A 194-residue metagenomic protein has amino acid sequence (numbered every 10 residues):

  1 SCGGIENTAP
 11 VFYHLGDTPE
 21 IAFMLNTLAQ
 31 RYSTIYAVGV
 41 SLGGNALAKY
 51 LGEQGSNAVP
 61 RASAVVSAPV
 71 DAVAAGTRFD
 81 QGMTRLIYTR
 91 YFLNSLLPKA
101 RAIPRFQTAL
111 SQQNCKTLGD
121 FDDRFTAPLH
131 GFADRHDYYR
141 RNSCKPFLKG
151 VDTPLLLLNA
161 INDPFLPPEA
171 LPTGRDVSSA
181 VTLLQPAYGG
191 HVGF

Functional and structural regions predicted by a protein language model:
C2-Y36: Catalytic nucleophile-loop/oxyanion-hole region of alpha/beta-hydrolase and closely related hydrolase-like folds
R31, Y36-H130: Alpha/beta-hydrolase-fold enzymes
V38, V66, L158-A160, P186: Generic beta-strand/beta-sheet core signal
N57-A58, L148-D152, G174-S178: Short, conserved loop/helix-junction motifs that constitute active-site signature segments in enzyme catalytic cores
R124-F147, T153: Active-site nucleophile elbow and catalytic-triad environment of alpha/beta-hydrolase enzymes
V151, L157-N159, D163: Short beta-strand/loop motif that positions the catalytic acidic residue of the alpha/beta-hydrolase fold
I161-T182, P186: Conserved loop-alpha-helix segment in the C-terminal half of the alpha/beta-hydrolase fold that carries the catalytic
G189-F194: Catalytic histidine-centered segment of alpha/beta-hydrolase-like enzymes
